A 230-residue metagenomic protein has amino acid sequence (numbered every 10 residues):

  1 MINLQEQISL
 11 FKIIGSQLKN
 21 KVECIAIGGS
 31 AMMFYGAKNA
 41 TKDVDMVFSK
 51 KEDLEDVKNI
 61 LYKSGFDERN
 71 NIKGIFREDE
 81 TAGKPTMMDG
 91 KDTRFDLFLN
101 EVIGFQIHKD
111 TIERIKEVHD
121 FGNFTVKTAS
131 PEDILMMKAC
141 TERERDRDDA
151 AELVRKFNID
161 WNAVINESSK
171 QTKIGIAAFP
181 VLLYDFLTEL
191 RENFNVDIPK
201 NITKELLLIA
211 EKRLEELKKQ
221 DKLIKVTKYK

Functional and structural regions predicted by a protein language model:
M1-K230: Compositionally biased terminal segments of proteins
